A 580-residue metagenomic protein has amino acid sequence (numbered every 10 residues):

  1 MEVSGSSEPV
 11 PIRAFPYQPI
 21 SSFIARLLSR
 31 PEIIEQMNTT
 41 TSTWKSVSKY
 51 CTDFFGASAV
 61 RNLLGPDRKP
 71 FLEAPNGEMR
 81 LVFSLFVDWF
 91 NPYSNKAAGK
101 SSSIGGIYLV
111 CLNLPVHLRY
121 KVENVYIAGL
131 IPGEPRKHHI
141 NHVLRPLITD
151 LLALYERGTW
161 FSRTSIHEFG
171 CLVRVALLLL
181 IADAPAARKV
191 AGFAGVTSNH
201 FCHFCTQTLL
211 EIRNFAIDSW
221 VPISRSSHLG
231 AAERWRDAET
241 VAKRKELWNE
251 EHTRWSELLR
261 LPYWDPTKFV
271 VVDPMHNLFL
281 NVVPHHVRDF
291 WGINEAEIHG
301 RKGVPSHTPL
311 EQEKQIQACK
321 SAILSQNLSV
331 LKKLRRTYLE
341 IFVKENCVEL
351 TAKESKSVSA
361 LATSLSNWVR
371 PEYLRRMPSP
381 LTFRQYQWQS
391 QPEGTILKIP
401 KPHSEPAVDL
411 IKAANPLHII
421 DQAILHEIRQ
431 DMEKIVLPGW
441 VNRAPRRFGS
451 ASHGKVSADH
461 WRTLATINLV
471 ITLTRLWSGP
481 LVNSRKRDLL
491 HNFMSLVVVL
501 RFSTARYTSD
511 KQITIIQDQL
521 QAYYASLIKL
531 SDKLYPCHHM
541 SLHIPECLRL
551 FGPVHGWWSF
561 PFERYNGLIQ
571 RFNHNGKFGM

Functional and structural regions predicted by a protein language model:
E2-F54, A59-V60, E156-S357, S366-H460 (+2 more regions): Domain-level detector for long, ordered catalytic/regulatory cores in large eukaryotic signaling and trafficking
N62-P70, A74-G77, L81-G133, Q207 (+2 more regions): Acidic, metal-ligating active-site segments
P75-V82, V173, A194, I420 (+7 more regions): Secondary-structure capping and boundary motifs in well-ordered enzyme cores
D88, L147, L180-D183, C202 (+2 more regions): Short, conserved catalytic/metal-binding motifs centered on acidic residues
N91, I148, L152, E295 (+11 more regions): Alpha-helical repeat scaffolds in large eukaryotic proteins
K96-K100, K121-N124, I140-L144, V190-A191 (+3 more regions): Short coil/turn segments at secondary-structure boundaries
L118-P132, Y338-E345, A407-D409, A444-F448 (+2 more regions): Surface-exposed beta-strand-to-loop junctions that form interaction patches on eukaryotic regulatory domains
L481-Q570, N575: Alpha-helical bundle/repeat cores within regulatory domains of eukaryotic proteins
